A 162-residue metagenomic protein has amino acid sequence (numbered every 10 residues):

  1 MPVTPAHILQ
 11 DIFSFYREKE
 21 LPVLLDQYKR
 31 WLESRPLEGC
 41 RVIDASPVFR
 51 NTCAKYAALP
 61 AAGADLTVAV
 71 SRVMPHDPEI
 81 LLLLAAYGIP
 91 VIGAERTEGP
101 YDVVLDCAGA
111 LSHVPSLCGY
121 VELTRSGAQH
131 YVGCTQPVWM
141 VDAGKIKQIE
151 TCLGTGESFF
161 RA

Functional and structural regions predicted by a protein language model:
P2-L37, V70-A162: Glycine/serine-rich phosphate-binding loop and adjoining beta1-alpha1 elements at the start of nucleotide-handling
R41-I43: Conserved beta-strand elements of the Class I
A45-P47, S71: Cofactor-binding loop segments of dinucleotide-utilizing enzymes, especially the Rossmann-like FAD- and NAD(P)+-binding
P47-R50, G109-L111: Short beta->alpha connector loops
V48-A64: Histidine-anchored nucleotide/phosphate-binding helix
L66-V68: Short beta-strand element of Class I
